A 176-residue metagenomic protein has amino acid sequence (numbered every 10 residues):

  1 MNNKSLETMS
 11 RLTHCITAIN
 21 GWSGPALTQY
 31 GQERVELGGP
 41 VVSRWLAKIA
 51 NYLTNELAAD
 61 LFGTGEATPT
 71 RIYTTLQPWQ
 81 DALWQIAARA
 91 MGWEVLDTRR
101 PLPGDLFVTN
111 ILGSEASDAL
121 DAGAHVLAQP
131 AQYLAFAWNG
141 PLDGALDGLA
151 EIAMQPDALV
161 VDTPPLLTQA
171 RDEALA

Functional and structural regions predicted by a protein language model:
M1-S23, A59-T64: Actinobacteria-biased recognition of intrinsically disordered, low-complexity terminal regions
M9-L12, I49, P69-Y73, D81 (+2 more regions): Hydrophobic multi-pass inner-membrane translocation pores used for secretion and envelope-lipid/glycan export
H14-L37, I152-D172: AMP-dependent adenylate-forming
I19-N20, W84, A88, A119: A generic structural signal for well-ordered alpha-helical segments
Y30, L96-R100, Q129: Conserved beta-strand termini and adjacent loop/short-helix elements that scaffold enzyme active sites in alpha/beta
Y30, V41-Y52: Conserved N-terminal alpha-helix of the aminotransferase class I/II PLP-enzyme fold
Y52-W93, T98-P101, A176: Conserved AMP-binding/adenylate-forming
P101-A176: ANL superfamily adenylate-forming
